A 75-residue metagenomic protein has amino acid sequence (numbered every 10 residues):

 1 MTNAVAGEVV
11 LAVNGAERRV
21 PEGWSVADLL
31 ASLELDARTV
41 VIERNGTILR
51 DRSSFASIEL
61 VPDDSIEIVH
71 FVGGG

Functional and structural regions predicted by a protein language model:
M1-G74: Ubiquitin-like/PB1-type beta-grasp interaction modules and other compact soluble beta-rich domains
